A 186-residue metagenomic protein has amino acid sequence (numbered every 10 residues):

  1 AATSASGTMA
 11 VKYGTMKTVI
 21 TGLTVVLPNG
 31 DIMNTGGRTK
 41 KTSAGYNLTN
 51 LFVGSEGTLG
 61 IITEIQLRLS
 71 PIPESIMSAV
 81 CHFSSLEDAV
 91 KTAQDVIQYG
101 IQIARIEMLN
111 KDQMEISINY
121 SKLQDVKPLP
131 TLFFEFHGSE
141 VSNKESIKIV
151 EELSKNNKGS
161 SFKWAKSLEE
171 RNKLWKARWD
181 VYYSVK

Functional and structural regions predicted by a protein language model:
A1-K186: Noncatalytic alpha-helical scaffold of FAD-dependent oxidoreductases
